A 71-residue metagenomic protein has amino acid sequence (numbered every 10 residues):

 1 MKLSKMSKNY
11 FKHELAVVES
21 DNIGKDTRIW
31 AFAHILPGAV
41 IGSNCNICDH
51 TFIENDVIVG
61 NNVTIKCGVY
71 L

Functional and structural regions predicted by a protein language model:
M6-S7, D21: Intrinsically disordered, compositionally biased glycine-rich interaction modules
S7-H13: Short gly/ser/thr-rich secondary-structure transition/capping motifs
H13-E14, E19-S20, K25, W30-A31 (+6 more regions): Left-handed beta-helix
